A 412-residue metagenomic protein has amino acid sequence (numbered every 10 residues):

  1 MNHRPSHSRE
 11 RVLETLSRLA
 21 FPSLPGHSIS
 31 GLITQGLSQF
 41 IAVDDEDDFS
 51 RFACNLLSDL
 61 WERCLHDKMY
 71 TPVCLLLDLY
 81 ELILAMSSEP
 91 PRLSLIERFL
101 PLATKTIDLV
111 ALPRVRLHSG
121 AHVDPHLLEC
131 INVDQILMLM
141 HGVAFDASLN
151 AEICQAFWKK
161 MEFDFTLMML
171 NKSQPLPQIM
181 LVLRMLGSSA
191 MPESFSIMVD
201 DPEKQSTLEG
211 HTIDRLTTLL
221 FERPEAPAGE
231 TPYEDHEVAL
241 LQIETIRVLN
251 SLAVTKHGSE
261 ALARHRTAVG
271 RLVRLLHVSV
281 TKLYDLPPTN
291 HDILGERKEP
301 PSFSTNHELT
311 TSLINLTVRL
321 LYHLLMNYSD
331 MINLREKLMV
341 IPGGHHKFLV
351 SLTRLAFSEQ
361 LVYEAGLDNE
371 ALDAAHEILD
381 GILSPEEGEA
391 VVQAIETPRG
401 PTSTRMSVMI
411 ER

Functional and structural regions predicted by a protein language model:
M1-Q39, T305-N306, S329, F357-M406: Long, compositionally biased acidic/polar linker segments in very large eukaryotic scaffold/regulatory proteins
M1-R114, D124-Q135, M140-A151: Acidic, serine/threonine- and proline-rich intrinsically disordered low-complexity regions
H3-S23, Q178-L183, S188, P192-V199 (+4 more regions): Extended alpha-helical interaction segments
S6, E10, Q39-R51, A85-L102 (+8 more regions): Elongated alpha-helical scaffolds that mediate protein-protein interactions in large eukaryotic proteins, primarily
I29, I33, P72-Y80, H122-A147 (+5 more regions): Extended HEAT/HEAT-like alpha-solenoid repeat tracts in very large eukaryotic scaffold/adaptor proteins
E46-E62, L95-L117, A156-L176, K204-E230 (+4 more regions): Amphipathic alpha-helical segments within extended alpha-helical solenoids and repeat-rich scaffolds in large
D134-M138, F145, C154-M169, S173 (+1 more regions): Charge-rich, low-complexity intrinsically disordered segments
E308-T317, N327-I341, H345, L361-N369: C-terminal appended segment following the main domain
